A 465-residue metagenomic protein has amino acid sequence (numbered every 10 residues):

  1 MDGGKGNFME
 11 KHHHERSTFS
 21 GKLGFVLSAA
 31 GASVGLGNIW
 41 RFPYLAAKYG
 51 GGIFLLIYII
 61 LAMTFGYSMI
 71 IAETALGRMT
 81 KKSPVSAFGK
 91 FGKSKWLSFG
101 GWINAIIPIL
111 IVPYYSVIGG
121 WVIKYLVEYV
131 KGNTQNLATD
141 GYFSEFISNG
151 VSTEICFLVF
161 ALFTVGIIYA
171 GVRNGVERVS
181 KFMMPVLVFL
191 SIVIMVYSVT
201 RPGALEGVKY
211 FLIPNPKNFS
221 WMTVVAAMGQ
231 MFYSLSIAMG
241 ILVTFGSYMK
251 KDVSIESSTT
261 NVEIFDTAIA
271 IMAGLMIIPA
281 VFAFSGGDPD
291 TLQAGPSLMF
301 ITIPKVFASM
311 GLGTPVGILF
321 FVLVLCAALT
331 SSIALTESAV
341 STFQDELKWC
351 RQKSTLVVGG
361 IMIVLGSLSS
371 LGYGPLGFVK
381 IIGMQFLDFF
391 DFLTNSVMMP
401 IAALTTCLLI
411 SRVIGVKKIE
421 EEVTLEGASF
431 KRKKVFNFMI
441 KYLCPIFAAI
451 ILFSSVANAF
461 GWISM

Functional and structural regions predicted by a protein language model:
M1-D2, E10-H12, S86, G119-S148 (+7 more regions): Helix-loop-helix connectors at the membrane interface of multi-pass transporters/channels
D2-W40, M69-T74, R78-F91, K95-F99 (+2 more regions): Membrane-interface "cap" regions at the ends of multi-pass membrane proteins
E10-E15, F19, L23, E177 (+2 more regions): Membrane-embedded translocation segments of transport machinery
H13-R16, L45-Y49, P84-I103, S116-R173 (+5 more regions): Inter-helical loop and helix-membrane interface segments of multi-pass membrane transporters/permeases
G21-L61, S257-T260, I264-T267, L298 (+1 more regions): Transmembrane helix-boundary motif of multi-pass solute transporters/channels
A46-A72, S152, M398-A402: Extracellular loop-to-transmembrane helix junctions
L329-A334, T355-V358, M362-Y373, D388-E421: Hydrophobic alpha-helical segments of multi-pass membrane transport proteins
L387-I410, K431-M465: A generic transmembrane alpha-helix motif of multi-pass inner-membrane proteins
